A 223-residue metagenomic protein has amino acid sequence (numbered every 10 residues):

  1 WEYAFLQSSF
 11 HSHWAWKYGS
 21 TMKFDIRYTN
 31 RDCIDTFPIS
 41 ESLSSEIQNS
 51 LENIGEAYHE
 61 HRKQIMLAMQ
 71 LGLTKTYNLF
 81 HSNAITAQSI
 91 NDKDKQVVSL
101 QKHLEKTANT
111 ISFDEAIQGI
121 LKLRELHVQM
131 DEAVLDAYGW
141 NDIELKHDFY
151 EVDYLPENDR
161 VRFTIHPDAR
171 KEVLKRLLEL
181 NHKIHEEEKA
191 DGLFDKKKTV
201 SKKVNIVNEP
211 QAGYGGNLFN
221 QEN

Functional and structural regions predicted by a protein language model:
W1-N223: S-adenosyl-L-methionine
